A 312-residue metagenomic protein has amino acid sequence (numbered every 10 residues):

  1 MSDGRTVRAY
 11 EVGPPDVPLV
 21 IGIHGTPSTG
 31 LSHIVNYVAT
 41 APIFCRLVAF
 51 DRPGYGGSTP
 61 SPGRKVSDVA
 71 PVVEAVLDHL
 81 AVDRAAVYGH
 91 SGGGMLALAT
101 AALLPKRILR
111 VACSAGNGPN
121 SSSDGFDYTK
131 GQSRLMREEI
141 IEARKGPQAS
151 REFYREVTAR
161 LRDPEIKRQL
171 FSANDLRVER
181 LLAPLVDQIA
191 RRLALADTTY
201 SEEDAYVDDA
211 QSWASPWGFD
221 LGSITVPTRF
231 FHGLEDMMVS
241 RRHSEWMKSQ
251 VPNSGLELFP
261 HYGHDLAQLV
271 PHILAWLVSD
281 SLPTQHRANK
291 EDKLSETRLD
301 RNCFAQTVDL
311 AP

Functional and structural regions predicted by a protein language model:
M1-P18, I23, E296-P312: Alpha/beta-hydrolase fold catalytic core
R5-G57: Conserved HGGG/HGGXW glycine-rich cap/lid loop of the alpha/beta-hydrolase fold
D68-A85: Conserved acidic catalytic loop of the alpha/beta-hydrolase fold
R84-D127: Conserved hydrolase catalytic core segment
Q132-F219: Alpha/beta-hydrolase
I224, F230-H232: Short beta-strand/loop motif that positions the catalytic acidic residue of the alpha/beta-hydrolase fold
M237-H243: Conserved alpha/beta-hydrolase "acid-adjacent" motif
N253-P312: Catalytic active-site module of serine/aspartate enzymes centered on a nucleophile-bearing elbow/loop
